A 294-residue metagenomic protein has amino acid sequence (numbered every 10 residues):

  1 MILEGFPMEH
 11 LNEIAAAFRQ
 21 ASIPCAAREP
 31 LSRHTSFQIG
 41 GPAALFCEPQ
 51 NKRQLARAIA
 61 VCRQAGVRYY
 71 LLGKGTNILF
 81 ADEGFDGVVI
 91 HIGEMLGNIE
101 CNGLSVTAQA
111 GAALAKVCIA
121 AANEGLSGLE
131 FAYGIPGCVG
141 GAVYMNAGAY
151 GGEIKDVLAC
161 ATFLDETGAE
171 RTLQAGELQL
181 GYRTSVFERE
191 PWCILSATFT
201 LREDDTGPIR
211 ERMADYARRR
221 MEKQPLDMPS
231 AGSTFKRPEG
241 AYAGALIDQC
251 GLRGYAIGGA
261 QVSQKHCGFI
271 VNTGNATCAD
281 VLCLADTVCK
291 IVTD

Functional and structural regions predicted by a protein language model:
M1-P7: Short, Lys/Arg-enriched N-terminal segments with co-localized hydrophobic residues within the first ~10-30 amino acids
E9-V139: Anion-binding (especially nucleotide phosphate/pyrophosphate-binding) glycine-rich loop and adjoining beta-alpha core
A26-A27, T35, I78, L164-I291: Phosphate/pyrophosphate- and phosphate-bearing ligand-binding catalytic cores of soluble enzymes
G40-G41, C47-K52, L79-G97, Y144-A175 (+1 more regions): Structural signature of FAD isoalloxazine-binding scaffolds in flavoprotein oxidoreductases
A44-L45, N77-L79, V88, A115 (+6 more regions): Short, electropositive, low-hydrophobicity segments enriched in small/polar residues
N77-I78, C118-A121, L129-Y133, N146-E153 (+3 more regions): A generic local secondary-structure boundary/capping motif
